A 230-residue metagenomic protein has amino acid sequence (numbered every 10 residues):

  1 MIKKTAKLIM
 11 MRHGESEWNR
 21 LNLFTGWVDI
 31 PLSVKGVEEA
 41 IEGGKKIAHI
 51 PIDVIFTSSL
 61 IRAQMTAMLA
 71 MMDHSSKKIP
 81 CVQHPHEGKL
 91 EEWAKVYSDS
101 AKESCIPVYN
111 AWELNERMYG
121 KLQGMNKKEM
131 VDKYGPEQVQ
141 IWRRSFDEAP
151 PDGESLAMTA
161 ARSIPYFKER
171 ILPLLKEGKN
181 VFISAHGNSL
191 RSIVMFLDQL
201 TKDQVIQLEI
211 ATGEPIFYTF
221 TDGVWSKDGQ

Functional and structural regions predicted by a protein language model:
I2-K3, G43-V139, M195-T219, G223: Phosphate-coordination/substrate-recognition cap region in phosphate-metabolizing enzymes
K7-M11, F56, K179-A185, S189: Beta-strand elements within well-structured catalytic alpha/beta cores of enzymes that handle phosphate/sulfate esters
S16-D29: Glycine-rich N-terminal loop/short-helix segment of MobA-like nucleotidyltransferase
G26-G44: Short catalytic helix/loop segments, enriched in acidic residues and glycine and frequently bearing histidine
S33, V37, L60, V131 (+2 more regions): Amphipathic, non-transmembrane alpha-helical scaffold segments
Q138-M158: Short glycine/proline- and acidic residue-enriched helix-loop micro-motifs that form flexible lids or anion-recognition
M158-G187: GST-like fold's C-terminal all-alpha helical module
